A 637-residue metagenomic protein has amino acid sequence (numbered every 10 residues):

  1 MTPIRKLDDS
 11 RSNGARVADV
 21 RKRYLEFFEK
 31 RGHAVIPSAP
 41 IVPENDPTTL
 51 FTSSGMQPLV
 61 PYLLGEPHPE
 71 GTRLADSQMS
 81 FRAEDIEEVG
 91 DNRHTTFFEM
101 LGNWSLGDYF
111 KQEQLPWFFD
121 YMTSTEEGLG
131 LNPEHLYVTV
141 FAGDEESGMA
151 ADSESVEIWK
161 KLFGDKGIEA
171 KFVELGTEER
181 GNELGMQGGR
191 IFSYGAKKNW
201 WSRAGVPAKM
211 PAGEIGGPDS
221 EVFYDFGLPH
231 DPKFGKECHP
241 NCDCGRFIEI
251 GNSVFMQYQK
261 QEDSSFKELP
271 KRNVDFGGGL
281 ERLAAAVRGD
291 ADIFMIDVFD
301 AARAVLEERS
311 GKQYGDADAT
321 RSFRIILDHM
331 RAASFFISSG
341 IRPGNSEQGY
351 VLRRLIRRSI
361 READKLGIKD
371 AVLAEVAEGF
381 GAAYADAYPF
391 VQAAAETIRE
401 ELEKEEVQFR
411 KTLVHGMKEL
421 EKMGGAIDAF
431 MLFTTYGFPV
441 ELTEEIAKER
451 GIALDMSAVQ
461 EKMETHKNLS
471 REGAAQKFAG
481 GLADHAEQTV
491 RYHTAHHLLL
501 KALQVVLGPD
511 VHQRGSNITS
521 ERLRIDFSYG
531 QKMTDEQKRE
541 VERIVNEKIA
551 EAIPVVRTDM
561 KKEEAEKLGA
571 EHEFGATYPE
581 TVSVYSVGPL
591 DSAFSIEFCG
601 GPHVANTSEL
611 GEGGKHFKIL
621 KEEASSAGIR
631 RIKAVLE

Functional and structural regions predicted by a protein language model:
M1-E637: A glycine- and charged-residue-rich anion-binding loop/surface
